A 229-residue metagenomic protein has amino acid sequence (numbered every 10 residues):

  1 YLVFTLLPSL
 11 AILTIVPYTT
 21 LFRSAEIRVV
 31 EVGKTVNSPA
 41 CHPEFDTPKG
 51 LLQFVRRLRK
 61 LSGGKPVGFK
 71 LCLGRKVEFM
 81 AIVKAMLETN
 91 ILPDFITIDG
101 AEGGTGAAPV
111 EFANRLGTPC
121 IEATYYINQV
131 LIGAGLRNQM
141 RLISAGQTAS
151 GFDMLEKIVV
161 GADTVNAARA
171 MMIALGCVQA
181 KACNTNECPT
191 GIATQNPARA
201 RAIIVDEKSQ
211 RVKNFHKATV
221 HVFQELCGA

Functional and structural regions predicted by a protein language model:
L6-L21: Short, small-residue-biased leader/transition segments that mark boundaries at the very start of proteins
I12, N114-T118, Q210, N214: A short glycine-/small-residue-rich loop at the edge of a beta-strand within enzyme catalytic domains
T19-G33: Flexible glycine-/small-residue-enriched beta->alpha junction loops that bind anionic phosphate/pyrophosphate groups
G33-C41, A202-D206: Short glycine/proline- and acidic residue-enriched helix-loop micro-motifs that form flexible lids or anion-recognition
H42-R201: Glycine-rich phosphate/ribose-binding loops and adjacent secondary-structure elements that form binding surfaces
D206-A229: C-terminal extensions of enzymes
